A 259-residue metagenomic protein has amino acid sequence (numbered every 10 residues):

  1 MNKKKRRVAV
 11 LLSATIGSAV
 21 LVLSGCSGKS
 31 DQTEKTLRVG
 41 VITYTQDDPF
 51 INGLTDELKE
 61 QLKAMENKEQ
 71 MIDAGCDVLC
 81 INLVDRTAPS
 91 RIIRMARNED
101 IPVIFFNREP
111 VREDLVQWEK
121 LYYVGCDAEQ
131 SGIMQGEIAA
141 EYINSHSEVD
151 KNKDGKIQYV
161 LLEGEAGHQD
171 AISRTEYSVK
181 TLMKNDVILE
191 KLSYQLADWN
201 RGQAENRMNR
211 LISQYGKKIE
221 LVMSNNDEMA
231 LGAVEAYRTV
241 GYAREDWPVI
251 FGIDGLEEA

Functional and structural regions predicted by a protein language model:
K3, C26-A259: A residue-level marker of the well-folded mature domains of exported/periplasmic proteins
R6-G28: Sec-dependent N-terminal signal peptides of Gram-positive bacterial secreted proteins and lipoproteins
